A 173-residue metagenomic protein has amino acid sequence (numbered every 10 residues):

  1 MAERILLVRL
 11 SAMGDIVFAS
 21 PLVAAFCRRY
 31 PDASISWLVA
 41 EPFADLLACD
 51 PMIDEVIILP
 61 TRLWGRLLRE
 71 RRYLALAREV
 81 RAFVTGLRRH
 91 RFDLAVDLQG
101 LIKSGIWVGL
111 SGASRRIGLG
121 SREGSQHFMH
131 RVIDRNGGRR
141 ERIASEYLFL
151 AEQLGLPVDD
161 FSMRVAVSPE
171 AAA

Functional and structural regions predicted by a protein language model:
M1-A173: Catalytic machinery of carbohydrate-active enzymes, primarily nucleotide-sugar-dependent glycosyltransferases
